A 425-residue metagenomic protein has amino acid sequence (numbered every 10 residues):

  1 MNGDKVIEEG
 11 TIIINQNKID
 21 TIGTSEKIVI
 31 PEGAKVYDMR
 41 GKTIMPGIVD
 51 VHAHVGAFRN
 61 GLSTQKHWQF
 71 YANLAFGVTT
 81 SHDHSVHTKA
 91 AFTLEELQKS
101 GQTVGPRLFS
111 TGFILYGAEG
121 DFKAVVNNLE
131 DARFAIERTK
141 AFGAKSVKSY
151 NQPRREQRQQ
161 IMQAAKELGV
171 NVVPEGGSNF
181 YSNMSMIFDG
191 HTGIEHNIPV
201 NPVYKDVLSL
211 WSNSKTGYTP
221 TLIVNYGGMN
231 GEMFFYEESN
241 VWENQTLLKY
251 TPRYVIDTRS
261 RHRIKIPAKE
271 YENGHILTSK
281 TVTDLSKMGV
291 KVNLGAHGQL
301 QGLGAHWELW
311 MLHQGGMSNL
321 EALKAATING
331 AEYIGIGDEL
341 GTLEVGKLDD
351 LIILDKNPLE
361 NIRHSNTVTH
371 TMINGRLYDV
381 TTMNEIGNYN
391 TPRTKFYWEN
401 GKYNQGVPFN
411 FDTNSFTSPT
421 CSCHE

Functional and structural regions predicted by a protein language model:
M1-E9, T24-K27, L303, S318-L323 (+1 more regions): Acidic, glycine-enriched loop/beta-strand segments at the rims of small-molecule binding/catalytic pockets
D4-M45: Histidine-rich, glycine-flanked metal-binding segment
K42-S100, G120-D121, E130, E156 (+1 more regions): Metal-associated gating/positioning segment near the N- to mid-region
Q69-K89, G105-L115, K140-Q152, N171 (+3 more regions): Divalent metal-dependent hydrolysis catalytic cores, especially in the metallo-beta-lactamase
H87-T93, L97, N151-A164, P202-N213: Active-site-adjacent beta->alpha loops and helix N-cap segments on the catalytic face of soluble alpha/beta enzymes
F113, G117-Q163, S185, T192-G193 (+1 more regions): Active-site gating/metal-coordination segments in enzymes
A135-P153, P199-G315, N388-N390, K402-E425: Active-site neighborhoods of metal-dependent hydrolases
A144-F188, V224-N225, E270-I276: Divalent metal-binding pocket/active-site signature
